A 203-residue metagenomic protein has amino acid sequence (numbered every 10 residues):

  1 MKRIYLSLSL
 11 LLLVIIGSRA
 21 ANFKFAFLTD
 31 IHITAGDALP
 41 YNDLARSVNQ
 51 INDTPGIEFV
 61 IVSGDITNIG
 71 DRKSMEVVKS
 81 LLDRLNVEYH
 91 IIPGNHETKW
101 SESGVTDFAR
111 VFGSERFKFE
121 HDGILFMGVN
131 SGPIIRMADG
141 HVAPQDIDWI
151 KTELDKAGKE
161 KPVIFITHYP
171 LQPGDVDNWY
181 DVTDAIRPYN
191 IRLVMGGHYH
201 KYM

Functional and structural regions predicted by a protein language model:
M1-N22: Bacterial Sec-dependent N-terminal signal peptides
G17-V77: N-terminal active-site segment of His-dependent metallophosphoesterases
A20-A26, K118-G128, K151, D155-I164: Beta-strand-turn-beta hairpins that frame and shape the catalytic cleft of phosphate-ester-processing enzymes
D30, V60, D65, V78 (+5 more regions): Divalent metal-coordination and catalytic microenvironments
T34-G36, N68-S74, N95-S103, I134-A138 (+2 more regions): Active-site environment of divalent metal-dependent phosphoester hydrolases
N42-S47, S74-V78, E102-F117, D146-E153 (+1 more regions): Alpha-helical scaffolding within the catalytic cores of extracellular/periplasmic polymer-degrading hydrolases
Q50-F59, A138-M203: His/acidic metal-ligating clusters that form di-metal
G70-H90: Aromatic-lined substrate-binding rim segments of carbohydrate-active enzymes
